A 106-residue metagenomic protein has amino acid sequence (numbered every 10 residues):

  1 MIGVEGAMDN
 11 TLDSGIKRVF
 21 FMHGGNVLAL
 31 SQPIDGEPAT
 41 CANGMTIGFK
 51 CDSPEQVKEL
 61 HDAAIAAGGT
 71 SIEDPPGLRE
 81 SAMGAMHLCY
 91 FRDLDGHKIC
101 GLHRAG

Functional and structural regions predicted by a protein language model:
M1-L28: Core segments of cupin and vicinal oxygen chelate
D9-L12, D35, P75-S81: Short, solvent-exposed loop/turn elements at beta->coil junctions and helix N-caps that rim active or binding pockets
V19-G25, F91-L94, R104: Active-site beta-strand termini and strand-to-loop segments that position acidic
A42-T46: Short, solvent-exposed beta-strand edge segments and adjacent coil->beta transition regions
G48-L94: Vicinal oxygen chelate
S81, R104-G106: A short acidic/small-residue loop/turn micro-motif
